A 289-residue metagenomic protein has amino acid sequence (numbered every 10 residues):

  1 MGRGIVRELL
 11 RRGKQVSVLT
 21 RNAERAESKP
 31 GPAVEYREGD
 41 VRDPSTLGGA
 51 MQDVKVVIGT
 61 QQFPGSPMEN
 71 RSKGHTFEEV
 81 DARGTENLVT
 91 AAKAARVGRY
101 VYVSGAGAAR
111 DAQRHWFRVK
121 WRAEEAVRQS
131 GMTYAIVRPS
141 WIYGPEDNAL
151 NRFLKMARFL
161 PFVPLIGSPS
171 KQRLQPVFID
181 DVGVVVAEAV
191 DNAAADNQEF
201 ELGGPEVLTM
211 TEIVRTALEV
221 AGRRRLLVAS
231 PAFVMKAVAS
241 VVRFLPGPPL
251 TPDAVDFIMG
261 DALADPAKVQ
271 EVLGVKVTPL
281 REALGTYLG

Functional and structural regions predicted by a protein language model:
M1: Hydrophobic/small residue at the entry helix of a nucleotide-binding pocket
G4-Q15, E24, S28-G31, R110-R223: Oxidoreductase cofactor-interface core, primarily capturing Rossmann-like NAD(P)-dependent enzymes
R7, V185-L250, A264-G289: Mid/C-terminal beta-alpha module of Rossmann-like enzyme folds, strongest in SDR-family dehydrogenases/epimerases
L19, T60-Q61, Y100-G105, V137-P139: SDR active-site strand-loop-helix element
R21-A95, A106-R110: NAD(P)H-binding glycine-rich loop region in Rossmannoid oxidoreductase-like domains and their noncatalytic homologs
D43, G84-N87, R99, A123 (+1 more regions): Conserved cofactor-binding/catalytic machinery of classical short-chain dehydrogenase/reductase
K73, F77-A82, V101, K120 (+1 more regions): Short alpha-helix in the Rossmann-fold core of NAD(P)-dependent oxidoreductases
A94-R99, M132: A short helix->loop->beta-strand "cap" motif at the edges of active sites that frequently abuts
